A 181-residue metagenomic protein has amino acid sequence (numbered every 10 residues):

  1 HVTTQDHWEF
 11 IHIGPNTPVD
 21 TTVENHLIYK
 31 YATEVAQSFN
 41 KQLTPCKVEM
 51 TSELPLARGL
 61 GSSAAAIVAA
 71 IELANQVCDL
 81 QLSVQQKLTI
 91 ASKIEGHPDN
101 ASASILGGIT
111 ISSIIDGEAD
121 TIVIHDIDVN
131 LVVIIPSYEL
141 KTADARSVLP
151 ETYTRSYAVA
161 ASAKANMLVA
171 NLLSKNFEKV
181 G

Functional and structural regions predicted by a protein language model:
H1-Q5, Y31-F39, A74-Q81, I94 (+3 more regions): Change "in soluble alpha/beta enzymes" to "in soluble alpha/beta proteins
H1-R58, E72, Q76, L80-L82 (+1 more regions): ATP-binding N-lobe of GHMP and related small-molecule kinases
H7-E9, C46-K47, S102, G108-T110 (+2 more regions): Structural motif
T22-K30, G61-A65, L82, Q86 (+6 more regions): Conserved active-site and cofactor/substrate-binding residues in soluble primary-metabolism enzymes
R58-V84, I105-T110: DPxDG-like acidic metal-binding loop motif
L82-V129: Alpha/beta catalytic cores of group-transfer enzymes, especially the acyltransferase/condensing modules of polyketide
T121-G181: C-terminal nucleotide
